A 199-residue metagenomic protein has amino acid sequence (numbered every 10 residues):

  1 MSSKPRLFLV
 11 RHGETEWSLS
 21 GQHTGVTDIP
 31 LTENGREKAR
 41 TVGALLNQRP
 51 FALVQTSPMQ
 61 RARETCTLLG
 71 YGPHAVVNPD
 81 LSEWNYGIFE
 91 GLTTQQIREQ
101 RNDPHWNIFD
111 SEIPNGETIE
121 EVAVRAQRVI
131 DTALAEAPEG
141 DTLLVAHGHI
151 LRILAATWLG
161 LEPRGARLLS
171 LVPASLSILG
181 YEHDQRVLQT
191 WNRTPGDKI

Functional and structural regions predicted by a protein language model:
M1-P5, Y71, N78, W84-Q95 (+2 more regions): Acidic, low-complexity terminal tails and accessory targeting/binding regions of phosphate-metabolizing enzymes
S2, N47-P50, A133-D141: Glycine-rich phosphate-binding loop signature in dinucleotide/nucleotide-binding domains
L7, P138-H149: Generic beta-sheet signal
L7-T65, I113-Q127: Loop-to-helix element that buttresses phosphate recognition and phosphoryl-transfer chemistry
G13, S57-M59, D80, V145-H149: Short, well-ordered beta-to-alpha junction loops that form the rim of enzyme active sites and present histidine/acidic
L19-Q22, E99-I113: Short, basic/glycine-rich phosphate-binding loops at helix/coil junctions that contact nucleotide phosphates
R40-N102: Phosphate-coordination/substrate-recognition cap region in phosphate-metabolizing enzymes
